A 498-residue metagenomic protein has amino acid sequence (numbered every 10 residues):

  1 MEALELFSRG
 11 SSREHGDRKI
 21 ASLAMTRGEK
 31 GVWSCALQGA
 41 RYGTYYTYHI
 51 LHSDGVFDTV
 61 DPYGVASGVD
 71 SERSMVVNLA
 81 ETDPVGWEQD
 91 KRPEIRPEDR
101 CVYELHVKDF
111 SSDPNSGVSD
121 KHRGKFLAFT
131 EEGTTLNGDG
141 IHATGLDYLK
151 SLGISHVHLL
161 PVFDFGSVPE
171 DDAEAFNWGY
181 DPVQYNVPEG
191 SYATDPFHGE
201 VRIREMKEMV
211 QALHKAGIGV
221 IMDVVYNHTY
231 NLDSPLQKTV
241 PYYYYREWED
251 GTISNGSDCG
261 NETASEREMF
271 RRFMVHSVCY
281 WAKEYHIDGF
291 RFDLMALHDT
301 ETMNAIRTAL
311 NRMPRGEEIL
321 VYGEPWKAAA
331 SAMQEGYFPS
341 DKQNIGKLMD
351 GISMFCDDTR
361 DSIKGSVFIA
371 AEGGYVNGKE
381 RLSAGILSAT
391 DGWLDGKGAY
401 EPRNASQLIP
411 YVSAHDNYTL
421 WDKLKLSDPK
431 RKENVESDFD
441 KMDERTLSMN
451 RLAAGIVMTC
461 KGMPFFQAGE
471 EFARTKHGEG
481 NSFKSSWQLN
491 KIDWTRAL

Functional and structural regions predicted by a protein language model:
M1-L4, T44: Short beta-strand/loop motifs in extracellular/secreted proteins, especially within beta-sandwich accessory domains
R9-H15, A24: A cross-taxon signal for low-complexity, glycine/charged-rich
R18, R27-E131: The feature marks proteins involved in alpha-glucan
D70, V77, E81, R307-M313 (+4 more regions): Conserved alpha/beta catalytic core and glycan-binding cleft of carbohydrate-active enzymes
C101-Y103, V157-L159, V220-M222, F290 (+3 more regions): Hydrophobic faces of well-ordered beta-strands that scaffold small-molecule active sites in alpha/beta enzyme cores
K108-Y285, R291-P314, L320, S331-A332: Substrate-binding/active-site clefts of carbohydrate-active enzymes
N115-N137, K423-E444, W487-Q488: A solvent-exposed, charged loop/short amphipathic helix patch at secondary-structure junctions
K150, A173-S191, E470-L498: Extended hydrophobic/aromatic segments used for targeting, binding, or gating
